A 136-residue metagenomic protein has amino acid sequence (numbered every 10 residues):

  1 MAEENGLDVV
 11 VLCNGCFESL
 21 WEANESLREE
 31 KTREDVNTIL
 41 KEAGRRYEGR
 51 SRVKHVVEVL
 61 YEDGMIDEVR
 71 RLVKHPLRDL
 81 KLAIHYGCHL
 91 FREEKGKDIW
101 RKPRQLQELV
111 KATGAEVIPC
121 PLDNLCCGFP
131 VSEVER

Functional and structural regions predicted by a protein language model:
M1-R136: Iron-sulfur cluster-binding electron-transfer modules in prokaryotic oxidoreductases
